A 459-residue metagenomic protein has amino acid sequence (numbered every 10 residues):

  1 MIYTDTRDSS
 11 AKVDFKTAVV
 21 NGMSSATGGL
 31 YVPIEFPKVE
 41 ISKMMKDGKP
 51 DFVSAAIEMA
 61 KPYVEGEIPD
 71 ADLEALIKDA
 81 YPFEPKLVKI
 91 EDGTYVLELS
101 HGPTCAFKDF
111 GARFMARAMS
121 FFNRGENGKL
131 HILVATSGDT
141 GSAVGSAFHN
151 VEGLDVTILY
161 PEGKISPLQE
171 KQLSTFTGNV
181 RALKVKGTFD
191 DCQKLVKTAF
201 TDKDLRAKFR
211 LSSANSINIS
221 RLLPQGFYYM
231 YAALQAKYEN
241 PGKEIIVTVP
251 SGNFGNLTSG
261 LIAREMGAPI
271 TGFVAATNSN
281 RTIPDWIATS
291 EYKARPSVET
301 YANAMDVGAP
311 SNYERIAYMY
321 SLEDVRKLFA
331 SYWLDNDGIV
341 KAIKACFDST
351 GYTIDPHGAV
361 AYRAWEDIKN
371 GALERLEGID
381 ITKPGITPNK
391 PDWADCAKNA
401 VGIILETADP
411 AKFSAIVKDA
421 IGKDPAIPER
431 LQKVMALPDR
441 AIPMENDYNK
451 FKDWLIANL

Functional and structural regions predicted by a protein language model:
M1-L459: PLP-dependent amino-acid enzyme catalytic core
